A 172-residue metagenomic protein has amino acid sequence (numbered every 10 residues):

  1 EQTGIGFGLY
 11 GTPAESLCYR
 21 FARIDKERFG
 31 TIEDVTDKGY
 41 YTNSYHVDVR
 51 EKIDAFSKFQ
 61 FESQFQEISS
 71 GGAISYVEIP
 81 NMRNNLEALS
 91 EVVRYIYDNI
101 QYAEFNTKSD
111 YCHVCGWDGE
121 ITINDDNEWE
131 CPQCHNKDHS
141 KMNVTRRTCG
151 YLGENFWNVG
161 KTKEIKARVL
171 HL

Functional and structural regions predicted by a protein language model:
E1-L172: Long, C-terminal-biased catalytic regions of enzyme "large/alpha" subunits
